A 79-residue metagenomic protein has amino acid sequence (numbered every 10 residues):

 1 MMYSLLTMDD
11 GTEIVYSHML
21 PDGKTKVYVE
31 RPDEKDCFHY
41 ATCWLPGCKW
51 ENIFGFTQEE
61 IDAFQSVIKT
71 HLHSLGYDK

Functional and structural regions predicted by a protein language model:
M1-Y16: Negatively charged, low-complexity tracts enriched in Asp/Glu with abundant Ser/Thr
M2-L5, V29-E30, I61-D62: Intrinsically disordered, low-complexity segments enriched in polar/charged residues with Gly/Pro, especially when
L5-L6, L20, L45, L72-L75: Generic detector of leucine side chains in alpha-helical contexts
M8-D10, L45-K49, V67: Generic alpha-helix detector with strongest preference for long hydrophobic helices that associate with membranes
D9, C37-H39, S74, D78: Structured catalytic/translocation cores of nucleotide/phosphate-coupled proteins
I14-T57: A short, structured beta-strand/loop element
F54-K79: Acidic, low-complexity intrinsically disordered segments
